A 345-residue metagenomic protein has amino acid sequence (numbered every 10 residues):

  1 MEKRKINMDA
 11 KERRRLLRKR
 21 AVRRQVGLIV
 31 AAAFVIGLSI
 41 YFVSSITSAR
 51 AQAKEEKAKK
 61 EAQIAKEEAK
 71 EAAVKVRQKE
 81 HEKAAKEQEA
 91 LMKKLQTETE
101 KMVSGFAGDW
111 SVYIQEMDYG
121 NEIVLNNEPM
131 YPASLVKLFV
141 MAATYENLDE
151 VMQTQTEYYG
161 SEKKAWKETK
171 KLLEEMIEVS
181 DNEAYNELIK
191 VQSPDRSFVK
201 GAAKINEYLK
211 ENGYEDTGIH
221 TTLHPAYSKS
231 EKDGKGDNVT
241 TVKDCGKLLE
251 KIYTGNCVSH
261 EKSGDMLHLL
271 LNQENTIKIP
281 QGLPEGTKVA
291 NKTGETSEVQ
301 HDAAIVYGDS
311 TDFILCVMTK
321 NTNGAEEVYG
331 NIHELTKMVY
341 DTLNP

Functional and structural regions predicted by a protein language model:
E2-T99, F106, E122, P129 (+3 more regions): Structured C-terminal helix/loop/strand segments within mature extracytoplasmic catalytic/sensor domains
Q96-E100, M141, Y145, T169-E174 (+8 more regions): Extracytoplasmic/secreted envelope proteins and their assembly/folding machinery, especially bacterial periplasmic
K101-E116: Short N-terminal helix-loop-first-beta-strand/juxtamembrane motif that initiates sensory/input modules
V103-A107, A142-Q155, M176-S180, Q192 (+6 more regions): Sec/Tat-exported extracytoplasmic proteins
Q115-M117, I177-D181, L188-Q192, T221-H224 (+3 more regions): Active-site-proximal beta-strand/loop segments in catalytic clefts of secreted hydrolases
G120, P129-Y159, M176, L315: Active-site SXXK
Q153-I205: Conserved catalytic neighborhood of penicillin-recognizing serine enzymes
Y185-T254: Mid-domain, small-residue-enriched loop/turn segments at the edges of structured enzyme/sensor domains
